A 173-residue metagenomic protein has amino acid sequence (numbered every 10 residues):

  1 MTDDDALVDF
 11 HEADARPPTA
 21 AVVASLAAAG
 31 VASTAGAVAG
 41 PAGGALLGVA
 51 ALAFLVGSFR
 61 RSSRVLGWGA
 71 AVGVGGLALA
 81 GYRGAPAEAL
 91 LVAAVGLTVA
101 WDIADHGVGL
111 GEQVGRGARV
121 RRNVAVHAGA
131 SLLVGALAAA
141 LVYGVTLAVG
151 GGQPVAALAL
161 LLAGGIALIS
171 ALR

Functional and structural regions predicted by a protein language model:
M1-A28, G109-A128, I169-R173: Haloarchaeal acidic low-complexity proteome signature biased toward cell-envelope/secretome components but also
V23-S33, L47-L55, A70-L79, L137-V142: Hydrophobic, membrane-inserted alpha-helices
V31-G48, L91-V99: Structural signature of hydrophobic alpha-helical transmembrane segments
L55-A70, A171-R173: Membrane-helix interface "capping/anchor" motifs
A70-A85, R122-A130: Small-residue-rich segments of transmembrane alpha-helices in multi-pass membrane proteins, especially helix faces
A78-W101: Alpha-helical transmembrane segments
L97-D105, I166-I169: Alpha-helical transmembrane segments of multi-pass membrane proteins
V124-R173: C-terminal membrane-adjacent module
